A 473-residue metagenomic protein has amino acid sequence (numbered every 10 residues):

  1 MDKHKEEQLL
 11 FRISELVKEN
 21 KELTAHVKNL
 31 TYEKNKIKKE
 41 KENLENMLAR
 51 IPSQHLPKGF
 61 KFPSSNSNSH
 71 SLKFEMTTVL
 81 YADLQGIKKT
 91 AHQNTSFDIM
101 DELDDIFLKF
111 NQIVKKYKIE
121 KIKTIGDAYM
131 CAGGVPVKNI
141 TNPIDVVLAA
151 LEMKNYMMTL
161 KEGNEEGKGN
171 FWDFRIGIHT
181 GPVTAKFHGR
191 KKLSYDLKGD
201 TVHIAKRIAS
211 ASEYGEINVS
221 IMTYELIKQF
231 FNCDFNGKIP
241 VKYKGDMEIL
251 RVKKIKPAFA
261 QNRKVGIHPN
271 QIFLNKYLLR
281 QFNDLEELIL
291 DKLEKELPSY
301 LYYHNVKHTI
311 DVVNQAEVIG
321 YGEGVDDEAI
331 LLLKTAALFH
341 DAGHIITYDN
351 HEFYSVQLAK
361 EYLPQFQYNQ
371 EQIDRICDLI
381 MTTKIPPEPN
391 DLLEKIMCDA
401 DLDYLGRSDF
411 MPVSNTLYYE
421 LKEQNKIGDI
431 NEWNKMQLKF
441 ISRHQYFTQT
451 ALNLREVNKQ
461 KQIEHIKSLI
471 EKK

Functional and structural regions predicted by a protein language model:
H4-F74, Q261-Y277, E294: Regulatory cytosolic signal-relay segments
T31, K38, E42-E45, I51 (+1 more regions): Catalytic NTP-binding/metal-coordinating core of nucleotidyl cyclase/transferase enzymes
E40, I99, H308, H351-S355: Hydrophobic (often cysteine-bearing) scaffold residues that line and stabilize catalytic clefts of nucleotide/cofactor
I113-D145, T159-D200, M247-L250, L379: Catalytic core of nucleotidyl cyclases, primarily class III adenylyl/guanylyl cyclases
I125-G126, E166-R175, I217-T223, V325-L332 (+2 more regions): Acidic/histidine metal-binding catalytic segments
V183-T184, A211-F273, M436, T450-L454 (+1 more regions): Cytosolic regulatory/linker segments at or just downstream of nucleotide-handling modules in signal-transduction
K253-Q281, L297-D327, F339, Q365-N369 (+1 more regions): Divalent metal-dependent phosphate-bond-processing catalytic cores, especially two-metal-ion Mg2+/Mn2+ enzymes that act
V312, E328-T347, H351, S355 (+1 more regions): His-Asp-centered metal-binding catalytic motifs of divalent-metal-dependent phosphohydrolases/nucleases
